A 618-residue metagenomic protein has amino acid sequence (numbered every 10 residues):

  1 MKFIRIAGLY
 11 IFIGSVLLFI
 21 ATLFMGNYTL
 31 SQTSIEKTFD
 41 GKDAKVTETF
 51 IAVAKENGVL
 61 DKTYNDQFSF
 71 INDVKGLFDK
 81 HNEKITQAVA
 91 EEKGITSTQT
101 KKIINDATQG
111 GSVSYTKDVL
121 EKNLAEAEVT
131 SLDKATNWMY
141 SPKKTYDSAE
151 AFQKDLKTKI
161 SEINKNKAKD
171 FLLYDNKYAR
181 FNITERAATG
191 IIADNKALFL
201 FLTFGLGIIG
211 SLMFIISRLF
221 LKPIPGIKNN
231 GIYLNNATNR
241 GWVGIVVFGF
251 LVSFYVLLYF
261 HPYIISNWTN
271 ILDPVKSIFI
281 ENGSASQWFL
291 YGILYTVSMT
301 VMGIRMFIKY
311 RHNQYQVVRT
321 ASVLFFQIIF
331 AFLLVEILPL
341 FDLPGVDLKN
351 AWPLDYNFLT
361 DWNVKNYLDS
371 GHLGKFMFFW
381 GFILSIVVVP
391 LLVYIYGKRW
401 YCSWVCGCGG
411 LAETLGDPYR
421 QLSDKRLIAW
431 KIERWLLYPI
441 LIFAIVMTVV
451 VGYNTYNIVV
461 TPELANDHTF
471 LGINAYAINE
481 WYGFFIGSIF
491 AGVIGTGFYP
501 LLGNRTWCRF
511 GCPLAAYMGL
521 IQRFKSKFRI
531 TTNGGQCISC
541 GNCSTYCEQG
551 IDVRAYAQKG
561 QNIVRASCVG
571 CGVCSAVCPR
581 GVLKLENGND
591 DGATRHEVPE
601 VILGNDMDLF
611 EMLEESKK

Functional and structural regions predicted by a protein language model:
M1-Q561, A566, G581-K618: Non-ligating segments of multi-cofactor redox enzymes
